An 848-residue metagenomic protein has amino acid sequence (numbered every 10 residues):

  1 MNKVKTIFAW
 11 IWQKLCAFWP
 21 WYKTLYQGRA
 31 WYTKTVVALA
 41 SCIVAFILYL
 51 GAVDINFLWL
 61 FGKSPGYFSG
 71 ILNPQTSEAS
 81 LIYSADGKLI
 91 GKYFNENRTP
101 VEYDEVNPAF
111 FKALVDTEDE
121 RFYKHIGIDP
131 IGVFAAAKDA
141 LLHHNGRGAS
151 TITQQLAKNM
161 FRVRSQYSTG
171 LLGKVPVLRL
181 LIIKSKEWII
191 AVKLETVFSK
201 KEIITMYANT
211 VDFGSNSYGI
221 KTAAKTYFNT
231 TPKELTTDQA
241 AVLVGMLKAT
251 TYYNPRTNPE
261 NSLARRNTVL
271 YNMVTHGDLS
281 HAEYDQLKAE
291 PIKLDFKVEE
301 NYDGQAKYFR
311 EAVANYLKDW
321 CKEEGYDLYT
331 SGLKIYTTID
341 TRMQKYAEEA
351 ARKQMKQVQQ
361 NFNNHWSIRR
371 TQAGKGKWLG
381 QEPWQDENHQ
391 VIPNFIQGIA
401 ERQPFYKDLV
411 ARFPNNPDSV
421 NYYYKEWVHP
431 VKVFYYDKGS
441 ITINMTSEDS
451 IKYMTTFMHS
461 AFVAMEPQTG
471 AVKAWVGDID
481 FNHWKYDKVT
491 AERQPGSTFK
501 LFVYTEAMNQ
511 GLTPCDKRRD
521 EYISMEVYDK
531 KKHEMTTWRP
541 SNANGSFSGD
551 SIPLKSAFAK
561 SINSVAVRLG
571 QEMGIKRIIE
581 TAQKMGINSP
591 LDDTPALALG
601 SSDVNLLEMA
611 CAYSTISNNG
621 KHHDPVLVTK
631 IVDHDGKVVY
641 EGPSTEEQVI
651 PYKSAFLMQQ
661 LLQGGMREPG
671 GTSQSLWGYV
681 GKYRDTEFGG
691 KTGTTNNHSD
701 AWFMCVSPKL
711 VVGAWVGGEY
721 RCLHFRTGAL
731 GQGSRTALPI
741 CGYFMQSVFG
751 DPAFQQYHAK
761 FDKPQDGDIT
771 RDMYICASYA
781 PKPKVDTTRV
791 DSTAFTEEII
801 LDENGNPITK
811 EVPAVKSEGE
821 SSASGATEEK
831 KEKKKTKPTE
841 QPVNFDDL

Functional and structural regions predicted by a protein language model:
M1-Y83, R121, L141, V358: N-terminal type II signal-anchor transmembrane helix that functions as the membrane-insertion/stop-transfer segment
T76-D285, Y302, Y308, A312 (+5 more regions): Peptidoglycan glycan-strand catalytic modules in the bacterial/periplasmic cell-wall system
T99-D104, I451-S460, H483-F502, C515-R518 (+1 more regions): Short active-site loop at a secondary-structure junction that contains or immediately precedes the catalytic residue(s)
A113-V115, M273, A347, T469-G470 (+7 more regions): Active-site SXXK
Y123-V133, Y218-I220, S280-D285, M508-K532 (+2 more regions): Short, well-structured active-site flanking segments
L142-S168, K233, K297-Y308, L512-I578 (+3 more regions): Conserved catalytic neighborhood of penicillin-recognizing serine enzymes
N145, S280-T338, R342-D418: Non-catalytic structural connector segments
T337, T341-Q357, Q385, V391-E466 (+4 more regions): A penicillin-recognizing enzyme superfamily signal
